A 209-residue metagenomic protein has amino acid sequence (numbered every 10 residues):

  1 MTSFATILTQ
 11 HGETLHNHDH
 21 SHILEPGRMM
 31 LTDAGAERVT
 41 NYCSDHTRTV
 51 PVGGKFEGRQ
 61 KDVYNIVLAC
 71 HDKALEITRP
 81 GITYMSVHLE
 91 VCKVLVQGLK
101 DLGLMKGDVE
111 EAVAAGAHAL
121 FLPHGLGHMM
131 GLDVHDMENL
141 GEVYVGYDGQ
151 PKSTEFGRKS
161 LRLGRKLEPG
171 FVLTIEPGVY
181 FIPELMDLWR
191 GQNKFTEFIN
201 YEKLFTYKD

Functional and structural regions predicted by a protein language model:
M1-D209: Active-site neighborhoods and metal-handling regions in enzymes and metal-associated proteins
